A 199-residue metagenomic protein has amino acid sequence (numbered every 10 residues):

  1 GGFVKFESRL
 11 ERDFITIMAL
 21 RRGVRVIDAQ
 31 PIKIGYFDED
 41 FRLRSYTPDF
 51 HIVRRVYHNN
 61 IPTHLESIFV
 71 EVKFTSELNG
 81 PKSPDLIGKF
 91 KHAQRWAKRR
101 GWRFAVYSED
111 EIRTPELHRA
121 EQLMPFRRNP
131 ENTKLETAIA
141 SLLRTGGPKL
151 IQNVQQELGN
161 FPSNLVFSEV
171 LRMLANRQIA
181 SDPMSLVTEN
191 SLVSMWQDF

Functional and structural regions predicted by a protein language model:
G1-F199: Electrostatic, structured charged patches in enzyme active sites and in nucleic-acid/phosphate-binding
